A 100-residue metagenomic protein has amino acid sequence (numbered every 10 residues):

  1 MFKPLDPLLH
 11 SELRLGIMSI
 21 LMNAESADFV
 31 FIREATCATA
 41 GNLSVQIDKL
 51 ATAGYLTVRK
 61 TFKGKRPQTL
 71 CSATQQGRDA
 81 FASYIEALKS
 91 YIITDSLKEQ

Functional and structural regions predicted by a protein language model:
M1-F2, S19, R78-Q100: Amphipathic alpha-helical dimerization/coiled-coil segments that flank or bridge DNA-binding/regulatory modules
F2-T39, T61-G64, L70-S72: N-terminal helix-turn-helix DNA-binding core of bacterial DNA-binding proteins
I20, V45, Q68, F81: Short, electropositive, low-hydrophobicity segments enriched in small/polar residues
N42: Residues in the helix-turn-helix
Q46-A51: Basic amphipathic alpha-helical segments that dock to polyanions
G54: Glycine-centered, phosphate/nucleic-acid-interacting loop/turn motifs that mediate DNA/RNA or nucleotide
V58: Short beta-strand "wing" residues that participate in macromolecule-binding interfaces
A73-G77: Accessory beta->alpha helical hairpin/"wing" motif in late/C-terminal subdomains of nucleic-acid enzymes
